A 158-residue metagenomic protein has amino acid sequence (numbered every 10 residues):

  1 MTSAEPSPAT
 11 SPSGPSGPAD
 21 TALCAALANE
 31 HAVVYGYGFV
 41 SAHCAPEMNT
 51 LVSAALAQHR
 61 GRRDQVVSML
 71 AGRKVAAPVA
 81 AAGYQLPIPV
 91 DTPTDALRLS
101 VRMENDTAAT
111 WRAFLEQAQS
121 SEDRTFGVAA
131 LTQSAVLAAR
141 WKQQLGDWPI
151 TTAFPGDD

Functional and structural regions predicted by a protein language model:
M1-D158: All-alpha RGS (Regulator of G-protein Signaling) helical domain and cognate RGS-like helical scaffolds
